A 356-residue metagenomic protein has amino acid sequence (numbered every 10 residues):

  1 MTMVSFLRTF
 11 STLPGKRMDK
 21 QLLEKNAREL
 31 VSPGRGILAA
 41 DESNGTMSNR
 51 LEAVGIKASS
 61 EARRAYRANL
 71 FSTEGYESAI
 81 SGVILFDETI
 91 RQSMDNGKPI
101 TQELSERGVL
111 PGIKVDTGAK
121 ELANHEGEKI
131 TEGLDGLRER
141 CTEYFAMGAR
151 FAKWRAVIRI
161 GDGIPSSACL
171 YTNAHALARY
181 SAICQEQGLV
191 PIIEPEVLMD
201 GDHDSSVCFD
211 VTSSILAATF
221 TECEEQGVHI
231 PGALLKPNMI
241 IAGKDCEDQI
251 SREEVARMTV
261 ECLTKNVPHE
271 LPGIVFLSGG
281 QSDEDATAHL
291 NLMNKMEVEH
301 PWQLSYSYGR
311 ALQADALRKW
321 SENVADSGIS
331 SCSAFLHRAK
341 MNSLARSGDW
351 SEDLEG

Functional and structural regions predicted by a protein language model:
T2-V4: Position-driven detector of the extreme protein N-terminus
F6, F10-M147, I160, D248 (+5 more regions): Alpha/beta catalytic barrel-like cores
S59, W154, I193, L235 (+1 more regions): Conserved, mostly hydrophobic/aromatic
A68-S72, G97-E103, L110, E126-F151 (+3 more regions): Alpha/beta enzyme core
V115, A156, P195-V197, P237 (+1 more regions): Short glycine-centered, acidic/aromatic-flanked micro-motifs in structured strand/loop junctions that mark active-site
G118-L122, V157-I164, L198-D202, A242: Conserved radical SAM core fold
F145, A156-I158, D162, C223: Structural motif corresponding to the C-terminal cap of alpha-helices
I160-Y171, H203-S206, Q281-H289: Active-site-adjacent beta->alpha loops and helix N-cap segments on the catalytic face of soluble alpha/beta enzymes
